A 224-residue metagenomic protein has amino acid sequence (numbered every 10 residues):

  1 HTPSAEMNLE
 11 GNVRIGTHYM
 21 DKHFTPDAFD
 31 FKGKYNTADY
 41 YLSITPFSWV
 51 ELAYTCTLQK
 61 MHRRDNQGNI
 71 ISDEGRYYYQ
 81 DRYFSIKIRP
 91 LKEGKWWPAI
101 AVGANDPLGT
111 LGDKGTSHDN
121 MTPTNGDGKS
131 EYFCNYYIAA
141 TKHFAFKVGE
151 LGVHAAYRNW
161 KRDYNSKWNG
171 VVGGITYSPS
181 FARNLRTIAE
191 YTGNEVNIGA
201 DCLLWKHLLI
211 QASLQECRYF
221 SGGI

Functional and structural regions predicted by a protein language model:
H1-Y136, T141-K147, N159, P179-L185 (+3 more regions): Transmembrane beta-barrel domains of Gram-negative outer membranes and organellar outer membranes
L108, E216-R218: Charged, glycine-enriched surface loops/patches that mediate electrostatic binding to polyanionic ligands
G149-L151, L204: Beta-strand-turn-beta hairpins that frame and shape the catalytic cleft of phosphate-ester-processing enzymes
G152-G173, F181: Glycine-rich phosphate-binding "P-loop"
N169-S178, A182-L214, S221-I224: Outer membrane beta-barrel transmembrane domains
